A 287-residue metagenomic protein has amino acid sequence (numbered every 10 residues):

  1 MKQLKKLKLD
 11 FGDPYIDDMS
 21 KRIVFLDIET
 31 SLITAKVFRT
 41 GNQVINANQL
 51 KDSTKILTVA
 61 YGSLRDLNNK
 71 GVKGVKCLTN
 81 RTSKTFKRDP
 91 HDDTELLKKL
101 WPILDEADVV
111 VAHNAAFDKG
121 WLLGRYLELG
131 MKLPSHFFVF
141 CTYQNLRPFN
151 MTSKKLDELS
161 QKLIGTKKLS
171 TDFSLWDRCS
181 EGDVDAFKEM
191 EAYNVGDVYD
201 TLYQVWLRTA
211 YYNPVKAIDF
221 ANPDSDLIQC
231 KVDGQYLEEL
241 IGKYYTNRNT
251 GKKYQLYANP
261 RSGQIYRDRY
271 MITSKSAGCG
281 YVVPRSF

Functional and structural regions predicted by a protein language model:
K2-L104: Conserved RNase H-like, two-metal-ion catalytic cores of nucleic-acid enzymes
K2-L9, Y212-F220, C279-F287: Short, intrinsically disordered terminal segments enriched in charged and Pro/Gly residues
K70-E158, K162: Conserved DEDDh/DEDDy metal-dependent 3′-5′ exonuclease domain
A112, E158-D224: Acidic, Mg2+-coordinating catalytic module of metal-dependent nucleases/exonucleases that use a two-metal-ion mechanism
L227-D233, N247, N259-S262, S274: Short cysteine-rich clusters marking metal-coordination/redox-active sites
G234-I241, I265-Y266, V283: Cys/His-rich microdomains that often coordinate metals
K243-Y257: Short linker/helix segments within small regulatory modules
Q255-F287: Short metal-binding segments enriched for Cys and/or His
